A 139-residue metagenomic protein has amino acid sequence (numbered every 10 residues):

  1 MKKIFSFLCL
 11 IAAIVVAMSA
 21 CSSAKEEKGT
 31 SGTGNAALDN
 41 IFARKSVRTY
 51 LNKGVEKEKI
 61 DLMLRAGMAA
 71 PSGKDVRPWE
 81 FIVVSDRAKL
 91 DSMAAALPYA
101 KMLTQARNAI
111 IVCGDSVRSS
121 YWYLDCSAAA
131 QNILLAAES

Functional and structural regions predicted by a protein language model:
I4-L10, M18-S139: Acidic, surface-exposed loops and disordered segments
